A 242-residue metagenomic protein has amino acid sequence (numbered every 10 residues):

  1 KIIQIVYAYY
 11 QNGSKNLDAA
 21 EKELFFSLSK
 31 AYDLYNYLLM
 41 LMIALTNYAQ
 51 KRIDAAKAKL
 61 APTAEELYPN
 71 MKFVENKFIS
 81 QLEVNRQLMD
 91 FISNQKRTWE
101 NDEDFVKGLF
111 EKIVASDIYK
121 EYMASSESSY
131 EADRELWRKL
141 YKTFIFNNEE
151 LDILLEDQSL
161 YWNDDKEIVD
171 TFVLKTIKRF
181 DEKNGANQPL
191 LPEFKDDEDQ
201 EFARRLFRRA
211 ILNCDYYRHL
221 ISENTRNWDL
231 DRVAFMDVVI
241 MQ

Functional and structural regions predicted by a protein language model:
K1-Q242: Class I Rossmann-like S-adenosyl-L-methionine
